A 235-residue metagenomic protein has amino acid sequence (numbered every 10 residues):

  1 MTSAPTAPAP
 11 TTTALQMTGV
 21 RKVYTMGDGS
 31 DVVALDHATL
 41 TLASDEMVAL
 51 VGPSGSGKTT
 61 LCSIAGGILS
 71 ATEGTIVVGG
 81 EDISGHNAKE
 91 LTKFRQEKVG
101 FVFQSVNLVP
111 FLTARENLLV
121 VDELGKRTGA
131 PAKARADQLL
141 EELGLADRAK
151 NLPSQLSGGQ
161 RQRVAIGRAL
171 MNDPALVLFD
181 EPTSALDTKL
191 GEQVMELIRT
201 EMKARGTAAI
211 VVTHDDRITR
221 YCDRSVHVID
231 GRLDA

Functional and structural regions predicted by a protein language model:
M1-V23, D234-A235: ABC-family P-loop ATPase nucleotide-binding domain
T13-I229: ABC family nucleotide-binding domain
